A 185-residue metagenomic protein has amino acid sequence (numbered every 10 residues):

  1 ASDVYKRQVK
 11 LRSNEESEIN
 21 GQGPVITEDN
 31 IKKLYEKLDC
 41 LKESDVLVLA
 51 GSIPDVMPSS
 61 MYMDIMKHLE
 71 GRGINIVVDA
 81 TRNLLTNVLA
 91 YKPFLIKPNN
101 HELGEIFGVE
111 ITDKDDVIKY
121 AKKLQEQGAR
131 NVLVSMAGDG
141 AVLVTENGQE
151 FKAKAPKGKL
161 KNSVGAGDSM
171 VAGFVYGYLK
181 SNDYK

Functional and structural regions predicted by a protein language model:
A1-Y5: Short, small-residue-biased leader/transition segments that mark boundaries at the very start of proteins
K10-E43: Conserved phosphate-binding/catalytic loop of the ribokinase/pfkB sugar-kinase fold
K10-R12, N20, L49-A50, D79 (+1 more regions): Short beta-strand segments
N14-E16, Q22-P24, S52-D55, E102 (+1 more regions): Short glycine-rich anion-binding loops that position phosphate/pyrophosphate groups of nucleotides and phosphorylated
E15-Q22, F94-E105, K119, K123: A polyampholytic, Gly/Pro-enriched intrinsically disordered region
V46-D116: Conserved beta-alpha-beta core of the PfkB/ribokinase-like small-molecule kinase fold
K67-H68, T86, K114-K185: Conserved phosphate-binding/catalytic region of the ribokinase-like
